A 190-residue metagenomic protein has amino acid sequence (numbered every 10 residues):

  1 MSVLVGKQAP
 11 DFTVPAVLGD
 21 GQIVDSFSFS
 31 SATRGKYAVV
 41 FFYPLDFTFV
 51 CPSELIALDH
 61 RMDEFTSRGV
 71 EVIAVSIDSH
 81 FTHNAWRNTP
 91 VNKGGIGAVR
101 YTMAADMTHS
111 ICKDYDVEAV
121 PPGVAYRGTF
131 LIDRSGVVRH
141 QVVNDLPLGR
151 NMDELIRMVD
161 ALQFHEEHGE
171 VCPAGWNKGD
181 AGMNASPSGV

Functional and structural regions predicted by a protein language model:
M1-V190: Chalcogenol-based redox active-site neighborhoods
